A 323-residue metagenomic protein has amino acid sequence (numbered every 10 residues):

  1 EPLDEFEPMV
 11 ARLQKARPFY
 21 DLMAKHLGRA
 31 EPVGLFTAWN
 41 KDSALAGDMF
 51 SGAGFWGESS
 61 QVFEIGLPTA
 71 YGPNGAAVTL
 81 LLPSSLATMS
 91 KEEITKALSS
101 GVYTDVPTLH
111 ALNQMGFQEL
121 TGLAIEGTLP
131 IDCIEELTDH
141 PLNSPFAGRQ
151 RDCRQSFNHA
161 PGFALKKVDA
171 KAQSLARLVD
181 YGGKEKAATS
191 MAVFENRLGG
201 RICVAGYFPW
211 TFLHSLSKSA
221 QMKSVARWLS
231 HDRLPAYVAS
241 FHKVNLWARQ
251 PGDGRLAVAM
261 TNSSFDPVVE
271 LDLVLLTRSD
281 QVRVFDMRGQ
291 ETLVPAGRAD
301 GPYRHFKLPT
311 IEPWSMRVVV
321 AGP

Functional and structural regions predicted by a protein language model:
E1-P323: Carbohydrate-binding surfaces of carbohydrate-active enzymes
